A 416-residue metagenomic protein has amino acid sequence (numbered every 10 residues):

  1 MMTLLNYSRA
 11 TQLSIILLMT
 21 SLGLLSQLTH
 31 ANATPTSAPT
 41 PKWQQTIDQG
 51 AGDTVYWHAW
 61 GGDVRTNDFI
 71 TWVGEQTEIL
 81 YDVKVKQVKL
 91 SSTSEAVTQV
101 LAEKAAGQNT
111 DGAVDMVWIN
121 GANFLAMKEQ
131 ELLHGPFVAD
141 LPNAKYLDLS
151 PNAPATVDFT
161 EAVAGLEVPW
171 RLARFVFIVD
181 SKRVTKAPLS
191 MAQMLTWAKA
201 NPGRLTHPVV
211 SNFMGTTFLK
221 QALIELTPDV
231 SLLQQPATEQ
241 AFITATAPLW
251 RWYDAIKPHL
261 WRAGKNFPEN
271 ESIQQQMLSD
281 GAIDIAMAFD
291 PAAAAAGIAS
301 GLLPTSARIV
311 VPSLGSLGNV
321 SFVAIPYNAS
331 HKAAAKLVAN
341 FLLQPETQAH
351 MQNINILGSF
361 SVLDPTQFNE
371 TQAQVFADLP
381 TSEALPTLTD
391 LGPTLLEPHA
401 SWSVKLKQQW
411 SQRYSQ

Functional and structural regions predicted by a protein language model:
M2-I15: Bacterial N-terminal signal peptides that target proteins for export
S14-L25: Bacterial N-terminal signal peptides
T34-W43, Q276, S382-Q416: Conserved C-terminal helix/tail region of periplasmic/extracytoplasmic solute-binding proteins
K42-A51, V55-H58, D63-K84, F177: Short, polar/charged alpha-helical segment
W60-W72, V88-V97, T110-V114, W118-S272: Extracytoplasmic ligand-binding site segments that recognize negatively charged/polar headgroups
F124-A126, I285-P304: A ligand-binding cleft/hinge motif common to bilobed small-molecule-binding domains
F159-T160, A173, Y253-I256, L302-A324: Periplasmic-binding protein-like
S316, S321-D390: Mature extracytoplasmic/periplasmic domains
